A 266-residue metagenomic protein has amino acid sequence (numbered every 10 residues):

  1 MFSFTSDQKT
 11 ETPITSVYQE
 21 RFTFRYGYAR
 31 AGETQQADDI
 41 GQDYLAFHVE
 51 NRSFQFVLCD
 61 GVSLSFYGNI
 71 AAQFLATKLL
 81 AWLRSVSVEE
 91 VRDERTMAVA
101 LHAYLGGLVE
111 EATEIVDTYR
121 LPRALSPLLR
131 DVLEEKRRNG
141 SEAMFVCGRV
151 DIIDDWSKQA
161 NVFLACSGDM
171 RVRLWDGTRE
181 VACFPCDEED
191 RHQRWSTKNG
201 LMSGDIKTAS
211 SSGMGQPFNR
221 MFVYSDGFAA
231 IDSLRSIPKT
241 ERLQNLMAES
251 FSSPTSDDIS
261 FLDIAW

Functional and structural regions predicted by a protein language model:
M1-F2, D7, S126-V132, R194-W266: C-terminal catalytic subdomain
M1-R84, M170, S203-I206, S210-S211 (+1 more regions): N-terminal entry segment of metal-dependent catalytic domains or homologous docking segments
M1-Y44, E111-N139, S157, A182-E188: Short glycine- and acidic-rich boundary segments immediately preceding or forming the N-terminal edge of structured
D39-V49, R137-F163, P185-S233: Acidic loop->beta-strand submotif enriched in PP2C/PPM serine/threonine phosphatases
F56-D60, A165, F222-Y224: Short hydrophobic beta-strand that contains or immediately precedes a catalytic carboxylate
F66-G68, L174-W175, D232-S233: Short helix/loop capping segments that flank catalytic or ligand/cofactor-binding pockets
K78-R120, S233-D257: Helix-loop-helix
D93-D176, G204-G215: Catalytic core of PPM/PP2C metal-dependent serine/threonine phosphatase domains
